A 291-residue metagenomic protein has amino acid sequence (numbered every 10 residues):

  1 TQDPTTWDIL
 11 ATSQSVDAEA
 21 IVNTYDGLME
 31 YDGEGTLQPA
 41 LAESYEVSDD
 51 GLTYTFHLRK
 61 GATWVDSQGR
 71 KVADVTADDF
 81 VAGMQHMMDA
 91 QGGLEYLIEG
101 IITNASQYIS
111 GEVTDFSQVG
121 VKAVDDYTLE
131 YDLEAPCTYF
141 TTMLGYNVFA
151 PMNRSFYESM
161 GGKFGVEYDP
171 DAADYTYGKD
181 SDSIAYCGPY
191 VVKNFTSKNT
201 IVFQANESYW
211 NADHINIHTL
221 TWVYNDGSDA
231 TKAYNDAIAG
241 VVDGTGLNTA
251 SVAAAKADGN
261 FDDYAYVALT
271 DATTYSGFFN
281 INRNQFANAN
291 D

Functional and structural regions predicted by a protein language model:
T1-D3, E43, T53-H57, F80-G83 (+4 more regions): Short, well-ordered beta-strand elements
T1-D49, A185: N-terminal lobe/hinge region of extracytoplasmic solute-binding protein
E43-L97, E130, D236: Aromatic- and charge-enriched surface segment that lines or borders ligand/interaction sites
V47-Q68, T142-L144, L269-A289: Periplasmic solute-binding protein
V72, A77-A82, D126-D132, P136 (+4 more regions): Alpha-helical secondary-structure segments
F116-S117, D126, L133-Y139, L144-I215 (+1 more regions): Gly/Pro-rich hinge or "lid" segments in bacterial periplasmic/extracellular proteins
Y177, F195, N199, E207-A255: Ligand-site clamp/hinge motif
A254-A268: Ligand-binding "clamshell"
